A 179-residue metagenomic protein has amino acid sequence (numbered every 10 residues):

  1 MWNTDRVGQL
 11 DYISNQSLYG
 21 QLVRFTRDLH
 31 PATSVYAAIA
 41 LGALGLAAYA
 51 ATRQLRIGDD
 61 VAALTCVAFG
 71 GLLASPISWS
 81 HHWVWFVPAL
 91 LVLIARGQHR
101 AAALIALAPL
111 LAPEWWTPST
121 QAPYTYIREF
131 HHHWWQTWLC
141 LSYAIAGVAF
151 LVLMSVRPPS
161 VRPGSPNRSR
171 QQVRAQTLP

Functional and structural regions predicted by a protein language model:
M1, D28-L29, L55-G58, V92-A108: Generic structural signal for short, solvent-exposed loop/turn connectors between secondary structure elements
M1-S80, F130-T137, P159-P179: Primarily membrane-embedded glycan-assembly and transfer machineries that use lipid-linked glycans
R24, G71-S75, L90-R96, A106-L111: Short basic/hydrophobic patches in alpha-helices and adjacent helix-turn junctions that form amphipathic surface motifs
Y36, L41, V67, W85 (+2 more regions): Small-residue packing motifs within transmembrane alpha-helices
S80-I94: Hydrophobic/aromatic-rich transmembrane helices and adjacent perimembrane loops
I94-P179: Aromatic-enriched
